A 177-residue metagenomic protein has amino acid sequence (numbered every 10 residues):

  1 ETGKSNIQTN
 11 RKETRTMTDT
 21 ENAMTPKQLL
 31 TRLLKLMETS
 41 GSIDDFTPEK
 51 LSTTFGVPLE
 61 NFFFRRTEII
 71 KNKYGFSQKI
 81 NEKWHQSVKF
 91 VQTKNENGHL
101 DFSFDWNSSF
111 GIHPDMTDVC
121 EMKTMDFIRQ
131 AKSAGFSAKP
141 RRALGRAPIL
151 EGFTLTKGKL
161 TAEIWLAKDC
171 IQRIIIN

Functional and structural regions predicted by a protein language model:
T2-N97: N-terminal leader/targeting segments
T54, P58-E60, S77-K79, V91-T93 (+5 more regions): A structural detector for beta-sheet-dominated domains
G56-F63, T124-D126, G135, L155 (+1 more regions): Aromatic-enriched hydrophobic runs in primary sequence
Y74, I80-P148: Long, charged/polar, surface-exposed segments that mediate recognition or autoinhibition
R142-N177: Glycine-rich, aromatic-bearing surface loops/beta-hairpins
